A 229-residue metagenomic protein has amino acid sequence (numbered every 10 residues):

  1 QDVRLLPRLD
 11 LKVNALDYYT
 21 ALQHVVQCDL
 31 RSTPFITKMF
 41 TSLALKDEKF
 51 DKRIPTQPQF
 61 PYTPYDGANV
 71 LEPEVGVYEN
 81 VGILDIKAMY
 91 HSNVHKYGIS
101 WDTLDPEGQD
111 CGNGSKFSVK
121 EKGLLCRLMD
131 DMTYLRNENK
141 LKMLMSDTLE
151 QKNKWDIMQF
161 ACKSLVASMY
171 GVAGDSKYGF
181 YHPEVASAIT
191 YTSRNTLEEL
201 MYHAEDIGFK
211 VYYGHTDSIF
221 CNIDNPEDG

Functional and structural regions predicted by a protein language model:
Q1-H95, Q151-N195, E199, Y213 (+1 more regions): Common nucleic-acid-contacting/processivity interface regions adjacent to the catalytic cores of nucleic-acid enzymes
M89-M145, K163, A167-S168, V172: Metal-dependent catalytic core segments for phosphate chemistry
D102-D105, V185, E227-G229: Catalytic or ion-translocation cores adjacent to nucleophile or general acid/base/metal-coordination motifs in diverse
T133-L135, N139-K140, E199-H203, I219-F220: Conserved core architecture of multi-subunit DNA-directed RNA polymerases
D147-L149: Charged, low-complexity interaction regions
A204, G208-Y212: Conserved helix-loop-beta segment at the catalytic/binding core of cyclic-nucleotide signaling proteins
I219-G229: Catalytic palm subdomain of template-directed nucleic-acid polymerases, centered on the conserved carboxylate motif
